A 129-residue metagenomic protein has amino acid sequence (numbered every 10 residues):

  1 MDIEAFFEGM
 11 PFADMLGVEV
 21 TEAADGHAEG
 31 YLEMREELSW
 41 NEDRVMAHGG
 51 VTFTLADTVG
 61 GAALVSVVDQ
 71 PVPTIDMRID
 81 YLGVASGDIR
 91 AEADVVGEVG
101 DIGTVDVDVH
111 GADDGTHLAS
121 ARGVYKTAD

Functional and structural regions predicted by a protein language model:
M1-F12, T116-H117: Haloarchaeal acidic low-complexity proteome signature biased toward cell-envelope/secretome components but also
L16, G26-A28, P73-M77, G87 (+2 more regions): A generic structural signal for short beta-strands and their flanking turns/coil linkers
G17-V45: Catalytic strand-loop segment that frames the active site of acyl-thioester-processing enzymes
Y31, E92, D106-D108: Beta-strand residues in well-ordered beta-sheet regions across diverse protein folds
D43-D57: Compact, glycine-rich, soluble single-domain proteins
G61-R90: Hydrophobic beta-strand-centered segment that forms part of the acyl-chain substrate-binding groove
S86, V96-D129: HotDog/MaoC-like acyl-thioester-processing domains
